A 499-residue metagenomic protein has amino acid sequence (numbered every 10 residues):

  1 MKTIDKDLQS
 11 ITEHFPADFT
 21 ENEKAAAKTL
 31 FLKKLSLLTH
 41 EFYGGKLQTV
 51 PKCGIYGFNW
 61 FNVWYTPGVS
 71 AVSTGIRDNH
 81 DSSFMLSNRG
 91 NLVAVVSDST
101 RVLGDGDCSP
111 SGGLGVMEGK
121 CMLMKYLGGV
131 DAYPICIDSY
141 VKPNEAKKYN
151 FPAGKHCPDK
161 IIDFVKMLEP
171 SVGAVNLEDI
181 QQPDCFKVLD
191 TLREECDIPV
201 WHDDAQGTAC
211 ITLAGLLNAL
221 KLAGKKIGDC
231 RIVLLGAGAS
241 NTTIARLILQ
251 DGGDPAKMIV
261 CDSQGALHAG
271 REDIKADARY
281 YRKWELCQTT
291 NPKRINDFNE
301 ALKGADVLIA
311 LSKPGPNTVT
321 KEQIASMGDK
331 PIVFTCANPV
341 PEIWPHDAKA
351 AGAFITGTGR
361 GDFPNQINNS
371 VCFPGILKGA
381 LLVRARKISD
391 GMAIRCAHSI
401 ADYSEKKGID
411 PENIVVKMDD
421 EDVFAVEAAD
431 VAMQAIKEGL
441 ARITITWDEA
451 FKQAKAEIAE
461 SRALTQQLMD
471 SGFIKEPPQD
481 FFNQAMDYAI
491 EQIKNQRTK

Functional and structural regions predicted by a protein language model:
K2-I198, Q434, S461-R462, Q467-Q492 (+1 more regions): N-terminal ligand-binding/catalytic initiation module
S83-R89, K125-Y126, M167-E169, R193-E194 (+7 more regions): Solvent-exposed alpha-helices and their adjacent loops that cap or buttress functional pockets in soluble metabolic
L103, S111-G128, H202, C210-S312: Glycine-rich phosphate/diphosphate-binding loop of Rossmann-like nucleotide-binding domains
P134, N176-D179, V200-D203, V260 (+4 more regions): General beta-strand structural signal in soluble alpha/beta enzymes
V188, C196, G265, F424-E460: Terminal amphipathic helices with adjacent charged low-complexity linkers/tails
D203, A223, I332-I445, Q496: Adenosine-phosphate binding glycine-rich loop
W284-I355, R360-D362: Rossmann-like adenosine-cofactor binding region
